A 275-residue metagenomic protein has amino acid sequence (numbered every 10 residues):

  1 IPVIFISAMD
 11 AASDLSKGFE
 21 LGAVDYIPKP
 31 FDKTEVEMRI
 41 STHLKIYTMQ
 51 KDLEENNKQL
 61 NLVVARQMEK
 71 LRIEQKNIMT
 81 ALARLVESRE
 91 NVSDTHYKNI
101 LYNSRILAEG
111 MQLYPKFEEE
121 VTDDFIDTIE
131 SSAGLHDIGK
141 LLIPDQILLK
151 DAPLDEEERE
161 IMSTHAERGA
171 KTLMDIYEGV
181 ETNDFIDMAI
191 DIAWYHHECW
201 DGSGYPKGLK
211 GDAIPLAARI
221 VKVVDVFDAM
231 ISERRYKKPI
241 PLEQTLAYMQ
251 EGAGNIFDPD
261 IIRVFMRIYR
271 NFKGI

Functional and structural regions predicted by a protein language model:
I1-P2: His-Asp phosphorelay/catalytic-motif detector in bacterial-type signaling
A11, D32-T34, S41-T42: Receiver (REC) domain switch/active-site region of two-component response regulators
D14-F19: Residue preferences within the helical output face of two-component receiver
K29: A Lys-centered signature of the CheY-like receiver
H43, T48-T80, N91: Amphipathic alpha-helical coiled-coil "transmission" helices that mediate dimerization and conformational coupling
K76, A83, E87-I275: Metal-dependent catalytic cores of enzymes that make or break cyclic nucleotides and related phosphoester linkages
